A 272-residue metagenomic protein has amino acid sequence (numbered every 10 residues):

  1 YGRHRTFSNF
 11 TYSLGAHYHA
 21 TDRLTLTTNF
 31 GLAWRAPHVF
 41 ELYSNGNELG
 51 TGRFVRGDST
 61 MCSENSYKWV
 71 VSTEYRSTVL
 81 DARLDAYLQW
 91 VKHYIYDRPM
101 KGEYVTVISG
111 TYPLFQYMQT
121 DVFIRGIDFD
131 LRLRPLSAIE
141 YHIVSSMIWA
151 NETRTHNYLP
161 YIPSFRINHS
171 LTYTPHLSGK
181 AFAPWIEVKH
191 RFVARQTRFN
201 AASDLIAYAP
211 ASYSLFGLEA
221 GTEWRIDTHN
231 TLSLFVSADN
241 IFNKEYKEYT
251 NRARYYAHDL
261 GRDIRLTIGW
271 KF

Functional and structural regions predicted by a protein language model:
Y1, T28-L32, E41, Y75 (+5 more regions): Transmembrane beta-barrel strands of outer-membrane/channel proteins
G2-H19, L32-V91, K101-G102, T106-R134 (+1 more regions): Outer-membrane beta-barrel signature, preferentially recognizing the C-terminal barrel domain of Gram-negative
L14-Y18, V71-Y75, I127-L133, I167-Y173 (+4 more regions): Residues on the lipid-exposed face of transmembrane beta-strands in outer-membrane beta-barrel proteins
R23, A33-P37, S44, T78-L80 (+5 more regions): Structural signature of outer-membrane beta-barrel domains
R23, V79, A138-I139, H176-P184 (+1 more regions): Short loop/turn motifs that connect adjacent beta-strands in outer-membrane beta-barrel proteins
W34-R35, K92, F192-A201, T222-F272: C-terminal beta-signal and adjacent terminal beta-strands/loops of Gram-negative outer-membrane beta-barrel proteins
F40-N45, G52-F54, I95-G102, I148 (+3 more regions): Outer-membrane beta-barrel translocator domains and adjoining extracellular loop/strand segments of Gram-negative
Y87-V91, I108-T197: Gram-negative outer-membrane beta-barrel transporters
